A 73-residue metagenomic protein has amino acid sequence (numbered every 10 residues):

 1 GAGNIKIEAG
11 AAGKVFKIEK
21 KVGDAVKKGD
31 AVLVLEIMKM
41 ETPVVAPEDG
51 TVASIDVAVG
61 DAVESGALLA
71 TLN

Functional and structural regions predicted by a protein language model:
G1-V34, P43-A58: Acidic, low-complexity mobile loops and tails
D49, S65-G66: Short C-terminal domain-edge/linker segments immediately following a structured domain
A62, L68-N73: Short hydrophobic/aromatic patches at helix-to-coil boundaries
